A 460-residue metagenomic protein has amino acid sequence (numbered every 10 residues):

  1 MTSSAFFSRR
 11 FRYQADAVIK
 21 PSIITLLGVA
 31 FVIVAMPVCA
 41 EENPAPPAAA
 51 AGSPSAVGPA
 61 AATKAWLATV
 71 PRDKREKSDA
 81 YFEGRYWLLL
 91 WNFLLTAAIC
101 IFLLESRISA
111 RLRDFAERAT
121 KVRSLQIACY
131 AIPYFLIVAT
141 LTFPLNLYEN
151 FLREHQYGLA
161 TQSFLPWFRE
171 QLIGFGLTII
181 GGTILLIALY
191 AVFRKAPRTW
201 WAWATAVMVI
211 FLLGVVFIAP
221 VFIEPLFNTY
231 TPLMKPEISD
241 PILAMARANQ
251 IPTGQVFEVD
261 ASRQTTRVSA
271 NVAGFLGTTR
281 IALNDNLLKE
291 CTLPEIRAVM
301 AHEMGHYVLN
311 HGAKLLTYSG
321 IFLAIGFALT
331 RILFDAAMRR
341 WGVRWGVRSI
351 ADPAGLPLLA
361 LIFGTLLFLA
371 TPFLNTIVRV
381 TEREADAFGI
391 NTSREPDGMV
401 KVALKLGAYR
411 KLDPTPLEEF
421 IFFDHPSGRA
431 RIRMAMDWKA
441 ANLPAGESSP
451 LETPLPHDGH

Functional and structural regions predicted by a protein language model:
M1-K20: N-terminal secretory signal peptides that target proteins for export/translocation
T2-S4, P37-N43: N-terminal acidic, proline/glycine-rich, low-complexity intrinsically disordered segments
S22-V34: Bacterial N-terminal signal peptides
L27-G28, V38, G389: Cleavable N-terminal signal peptides
F31-A40, F217: C-terminal segment of classical bacterial N-terminal signal peptides
E41-S106, A110-I350, A360-H460: Polar-ligand-bearing catalytic/cofactor-coordination segments of membrane-embedded or membrane-tethered inner-membrane
P353: Helix-loop-beta hinge of the Bergerat
